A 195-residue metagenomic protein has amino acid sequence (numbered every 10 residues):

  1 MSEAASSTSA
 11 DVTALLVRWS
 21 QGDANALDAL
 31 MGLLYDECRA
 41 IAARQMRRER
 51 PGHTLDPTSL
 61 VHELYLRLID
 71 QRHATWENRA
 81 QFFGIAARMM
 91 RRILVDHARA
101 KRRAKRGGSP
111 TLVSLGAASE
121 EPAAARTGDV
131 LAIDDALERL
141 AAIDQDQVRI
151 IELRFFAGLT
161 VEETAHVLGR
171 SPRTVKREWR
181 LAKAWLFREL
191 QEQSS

Functional and structural regions predicted by a protein language model:
M1-S195: Intrinsic, short, N-terminal disordered tails of RNA polymerase sigma-factor systems
